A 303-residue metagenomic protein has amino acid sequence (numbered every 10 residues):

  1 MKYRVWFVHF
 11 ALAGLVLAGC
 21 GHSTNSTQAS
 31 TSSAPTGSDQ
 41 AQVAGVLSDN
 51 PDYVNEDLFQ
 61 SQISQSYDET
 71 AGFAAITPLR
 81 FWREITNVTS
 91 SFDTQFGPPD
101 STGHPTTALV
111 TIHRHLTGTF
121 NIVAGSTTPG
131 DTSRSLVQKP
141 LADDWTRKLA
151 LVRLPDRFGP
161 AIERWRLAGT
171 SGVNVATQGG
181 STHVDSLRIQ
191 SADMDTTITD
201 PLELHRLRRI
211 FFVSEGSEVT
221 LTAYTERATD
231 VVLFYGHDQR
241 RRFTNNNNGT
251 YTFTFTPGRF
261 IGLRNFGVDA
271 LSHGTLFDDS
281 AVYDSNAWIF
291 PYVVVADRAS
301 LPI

Functional and structural regions predicted by a protein language model:
V16-G19: C-terminal motif of bacterial Sec signal peptides marking the signal peptidase cleavage site
T24-N121, T177-D185: Acidic/polar, low-complexity intrinsically disordered N-terminal segments immediately downstream of a Sec signal
T111-F158, N174-Q190: Exposed beta-sheet edge and beta->alpha loop/turn motif
L141-T182, S280-L301: Short beta-strand edge/turn micro-motifs at domain boundaries
A168-F212: Short, compositionally biased P/S/T/A/G/V-rich stretches that sit at domain boundaries
F211-R227: Aromatic/hydrophobic beta-strand junction motif of beta-rich domains
T225-R241: Change to "...patches in solvent-exposed regions of secreted, membrane-anchored, or virion-exposed structural
R259-P291: Short, aromatic- and glycine-rich surface loops/edge beta-strands on solvent-exposed regions
